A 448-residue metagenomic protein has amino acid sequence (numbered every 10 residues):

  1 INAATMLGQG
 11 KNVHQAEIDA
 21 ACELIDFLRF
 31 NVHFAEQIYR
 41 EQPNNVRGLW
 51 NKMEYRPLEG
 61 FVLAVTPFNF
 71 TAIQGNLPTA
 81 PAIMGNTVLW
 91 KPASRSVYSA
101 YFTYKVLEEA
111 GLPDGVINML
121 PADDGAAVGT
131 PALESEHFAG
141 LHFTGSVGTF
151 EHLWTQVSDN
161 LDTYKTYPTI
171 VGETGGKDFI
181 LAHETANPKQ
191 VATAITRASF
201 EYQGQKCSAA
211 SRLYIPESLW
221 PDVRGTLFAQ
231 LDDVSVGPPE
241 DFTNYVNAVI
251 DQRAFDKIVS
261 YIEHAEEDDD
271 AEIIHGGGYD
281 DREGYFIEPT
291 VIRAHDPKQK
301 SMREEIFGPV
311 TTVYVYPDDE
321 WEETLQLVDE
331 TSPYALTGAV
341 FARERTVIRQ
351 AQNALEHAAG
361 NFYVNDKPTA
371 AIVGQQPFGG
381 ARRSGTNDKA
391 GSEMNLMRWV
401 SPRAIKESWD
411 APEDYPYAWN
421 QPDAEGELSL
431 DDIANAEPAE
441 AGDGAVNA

Functional and structural regions predicted by a protein language model:
I1-Y39, L325, E330: Glycine-rich loop-to-alpha-helix module at the N-terminal edge of alpha/beta enzyme cores
N2-A20, G175-K177, G204-R212, F228-S260 (+3 more regions): Flexible, acidic loop-helix segments that line cofactor/substrate-binding pockets
M6, I25, H33-Q190, N387 (+2 more regions): Rossmann-like NAD(P) dinucleotide-binding subdomain of oxidoreductase/dehydrogenase enzymes
L28, A100-T103, A132, L153-W154 (+4 more regions): Hydrophobic packing residues within well-ordered alpha-helices of enzyme cores
R56-E59, E283-E288: A short, glycine/Asx- and small/polar-enriched loop/turn that sits immediately N-terminal to a beta-strand
N86-S96, V116, F138-S146, K165-H183 (+6 more regions): Short loop-to-beta-strand entry elements in the cores of soluble alpha/beta enzymes
L112, H137-F138, L181, S218 (+5 more regions): Conserved C-terminal structural/oligomerization subdomain of aldehyde/semialdehyde dehydrogenase
S146-E173, T196-C207, E217-V246, S260-H275 (+3 more regions): Glycine/threonine-rich helix-loop capping motifs at alpha-helix boundaries
